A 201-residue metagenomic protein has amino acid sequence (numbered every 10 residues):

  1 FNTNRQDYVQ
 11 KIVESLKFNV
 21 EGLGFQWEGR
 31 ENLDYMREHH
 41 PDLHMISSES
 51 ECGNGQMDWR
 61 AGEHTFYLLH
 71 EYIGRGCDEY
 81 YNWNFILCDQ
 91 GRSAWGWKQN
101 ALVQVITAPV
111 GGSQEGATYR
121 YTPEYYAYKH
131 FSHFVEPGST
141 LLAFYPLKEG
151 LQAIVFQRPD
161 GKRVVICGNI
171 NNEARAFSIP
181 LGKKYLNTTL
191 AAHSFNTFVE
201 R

Functional and structural regions predicted by a protein language model:
F1-Q56: Active-site neighborhood of glycoside hydrolase catalytic domains
F18-E21, P41-H44, R75-Y80, P137 (+1 more regions): Loop/turn elements at helix/coil->beta-strand transitions in domains of secreted/extracellular proteins
L23, Y72, Y128, V165 (+1 more regions): Conserved, mostly hydrophobic/aromatic
N32-M36, Y67-H70, L151-V155, I166 (+1 more regions): Generic recognition of flexible, low-complexity loop/linker segments
S47-A127, A143-P146: Aromatic/acidic polysaccharide-binding cleft in carbohydrate-active enzymes
C52-G53, L87, I170-N172, F195: Short, glycine-/Ser/Thr-/acidic-enriched flexible segments
H133-F134, F144-G182, H193: Carbohydrate-binding surface patches
T189-R201: C-terminal beta-strand-rich structural cap/linker in extracellular carbohydrate-active enzymes
